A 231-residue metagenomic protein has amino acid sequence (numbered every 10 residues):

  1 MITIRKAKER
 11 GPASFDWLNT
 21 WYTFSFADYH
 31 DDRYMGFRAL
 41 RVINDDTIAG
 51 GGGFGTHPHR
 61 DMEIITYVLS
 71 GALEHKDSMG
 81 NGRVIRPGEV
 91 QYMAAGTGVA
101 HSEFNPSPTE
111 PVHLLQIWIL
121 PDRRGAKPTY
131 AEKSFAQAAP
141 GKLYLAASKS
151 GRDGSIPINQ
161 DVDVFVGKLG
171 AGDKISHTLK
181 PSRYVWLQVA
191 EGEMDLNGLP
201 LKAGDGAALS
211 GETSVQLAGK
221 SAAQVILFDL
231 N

Functional and structural regions predicted by a protein language model:
M1-N231: Jelly-roll (double-stranded beta-helix
